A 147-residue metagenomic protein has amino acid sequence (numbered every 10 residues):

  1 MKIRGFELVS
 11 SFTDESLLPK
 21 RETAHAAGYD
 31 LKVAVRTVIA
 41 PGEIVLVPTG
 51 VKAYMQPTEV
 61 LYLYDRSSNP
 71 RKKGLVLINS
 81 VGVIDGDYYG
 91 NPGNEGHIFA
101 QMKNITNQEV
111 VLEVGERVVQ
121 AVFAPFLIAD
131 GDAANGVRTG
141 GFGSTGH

Functional and structural regions predicted by a protein language model:
M1-H147: DUTPase catalytic domain/fold
